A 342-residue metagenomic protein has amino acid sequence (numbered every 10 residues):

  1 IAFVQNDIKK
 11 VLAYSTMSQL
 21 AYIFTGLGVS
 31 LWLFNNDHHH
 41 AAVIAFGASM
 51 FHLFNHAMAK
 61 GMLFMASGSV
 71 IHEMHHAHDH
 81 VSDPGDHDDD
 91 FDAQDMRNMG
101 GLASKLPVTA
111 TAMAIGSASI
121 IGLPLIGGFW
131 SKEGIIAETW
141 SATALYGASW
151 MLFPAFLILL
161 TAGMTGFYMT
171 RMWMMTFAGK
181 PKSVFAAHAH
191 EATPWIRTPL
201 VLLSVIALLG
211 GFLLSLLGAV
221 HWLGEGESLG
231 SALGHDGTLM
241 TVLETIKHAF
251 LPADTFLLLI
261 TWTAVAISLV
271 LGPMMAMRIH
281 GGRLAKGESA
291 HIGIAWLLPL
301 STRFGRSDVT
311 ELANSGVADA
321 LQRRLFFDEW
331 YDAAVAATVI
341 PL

Functional and structural regions predicted by a protein language model:
I1, A162-M164: Helix-loop-helix module between adjacent transmembrane segments
I1-P124, E133: Hydrophobic, small-residue-rich alpha-helical packing segments that form membrane-like cores
I23, L27-F54, N98-T111, W130-T161 (+1 more regions): Membrane-interface segments at transmembrane helix junctions and kinks in multi-pass inner-membrane proteins
M62-H78, G166-G179, M274-G282: Membrane-water interface of transmembrane alpha-helices
H76-S82, D88, G128, W173-A187: Helix-loop-helix connectors at the membrane interface of multi-pass transporters/channels
A110, A114-L123, G127, S131 (+2 more regions): Extended catalytic-interface subdomain
P124, A142, G179: Short loop/turn segments at secondary-structure transitions that flank enzyme active sites
